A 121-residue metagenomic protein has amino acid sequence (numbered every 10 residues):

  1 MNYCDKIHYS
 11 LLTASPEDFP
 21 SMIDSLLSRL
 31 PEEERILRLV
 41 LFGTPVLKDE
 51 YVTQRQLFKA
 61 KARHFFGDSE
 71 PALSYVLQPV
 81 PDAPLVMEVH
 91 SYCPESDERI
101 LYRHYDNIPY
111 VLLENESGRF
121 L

Functional and structural regions predicted by a protein language model:
M1-L121: Short, polar/acidic, helix-capping and beta-turn segments at strand->helix junctions that line the mouths
